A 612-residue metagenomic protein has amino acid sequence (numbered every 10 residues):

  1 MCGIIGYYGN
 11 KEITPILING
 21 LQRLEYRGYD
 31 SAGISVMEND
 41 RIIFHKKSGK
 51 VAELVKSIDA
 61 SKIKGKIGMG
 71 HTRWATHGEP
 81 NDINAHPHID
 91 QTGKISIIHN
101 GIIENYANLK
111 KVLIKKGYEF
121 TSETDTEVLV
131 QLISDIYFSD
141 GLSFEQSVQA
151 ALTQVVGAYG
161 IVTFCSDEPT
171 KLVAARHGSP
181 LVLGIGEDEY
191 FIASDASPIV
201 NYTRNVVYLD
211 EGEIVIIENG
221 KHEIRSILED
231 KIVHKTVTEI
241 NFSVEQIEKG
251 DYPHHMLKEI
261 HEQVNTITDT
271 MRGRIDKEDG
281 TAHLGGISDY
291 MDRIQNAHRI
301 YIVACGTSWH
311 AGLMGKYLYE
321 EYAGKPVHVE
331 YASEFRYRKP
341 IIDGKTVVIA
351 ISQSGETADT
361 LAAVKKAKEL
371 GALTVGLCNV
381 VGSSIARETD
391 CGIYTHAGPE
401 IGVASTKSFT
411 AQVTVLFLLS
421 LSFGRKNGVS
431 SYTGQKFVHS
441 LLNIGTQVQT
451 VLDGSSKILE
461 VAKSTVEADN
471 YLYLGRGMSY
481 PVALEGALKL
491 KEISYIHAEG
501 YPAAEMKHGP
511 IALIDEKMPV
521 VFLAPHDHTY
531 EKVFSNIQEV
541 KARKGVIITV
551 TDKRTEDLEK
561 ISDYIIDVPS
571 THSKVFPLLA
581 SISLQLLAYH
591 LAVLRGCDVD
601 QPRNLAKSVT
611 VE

Functional and structural regions predicted by a protein language model:
M1-P253, T268-H298, Y337, Q449-L452 (+2 more regions): Conserved short alpha-helical segments that host acidic/polar catalytic motifs at enzyme active sites
Y7-N10, H99, E119, Y137-G141 (+17 more regions): Hydrophobic alpha-helical scaffolding
K66, G70-I83, E278-M291, G315-I351 (+1 more regions): Glycine-rich oxoanion-binding loops at beta->alpha junctions
I67, I95, R299-Y301, V347 (+3 more regions): Structural motif
V155-E189, V466-E492, D527, F534: Acidic/histidine-rich
M256, V546, E559-I561, T571-E612: Generic C-terminus detector
Q263-I267, M271-Y301, V381, C391-P519 (+1 more regions): Active-site phosphate/pyrophosphate-binding segments
D292-N443, L523-Y564, V568, L587: Glycine-rich phosphate-binding loops that contact phosphosugars or nucleotide phosphates
